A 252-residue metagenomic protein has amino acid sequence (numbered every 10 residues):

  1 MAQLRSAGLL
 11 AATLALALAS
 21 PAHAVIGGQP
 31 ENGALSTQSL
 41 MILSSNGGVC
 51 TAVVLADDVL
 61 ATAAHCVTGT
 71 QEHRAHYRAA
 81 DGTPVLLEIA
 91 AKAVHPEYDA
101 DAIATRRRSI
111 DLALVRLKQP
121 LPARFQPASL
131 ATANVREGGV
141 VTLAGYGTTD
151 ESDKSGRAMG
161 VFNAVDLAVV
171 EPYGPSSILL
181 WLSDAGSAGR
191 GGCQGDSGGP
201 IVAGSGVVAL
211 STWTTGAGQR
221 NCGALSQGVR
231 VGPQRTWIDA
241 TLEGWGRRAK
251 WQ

Functional and structural regions predicted by a protein language model:
M1-L9: Bacterial N-terminal signal peptides that target proteins for export
L9-A17: Bacterial N-terminal signal peptides
A19-P21: N-terminal signal peptide c-region/cleavage motif recognized by signal peptidases
V25-L35, H73-A123, P127-A133, P172-Y173: Conserved catalytic-core segment of clan PA serine endopeptidases
N32, Q38, G48-V49, V54-T68 (+5 more regions): C-terminal subregion of chymotrypsin/trypsin-like serine protease catalytic domains
L40-L43, Q71-P84, G139-G145: Short conserved beta-strand and strand-loop elements enriched in small hydrophobics with frequent Asp/Gly
G47-V49, L60, C66-T68, D99 (+5 more regions): Solvent-exposed loop/turn segments at secondary-structure junctions within structured extracellular/periplasmic domains
R108-L112, L117-G189, A224-L225, V231-A240 (+1 more regions): Chymotrypsin/trypsin-fold serine protease catalytic domain
